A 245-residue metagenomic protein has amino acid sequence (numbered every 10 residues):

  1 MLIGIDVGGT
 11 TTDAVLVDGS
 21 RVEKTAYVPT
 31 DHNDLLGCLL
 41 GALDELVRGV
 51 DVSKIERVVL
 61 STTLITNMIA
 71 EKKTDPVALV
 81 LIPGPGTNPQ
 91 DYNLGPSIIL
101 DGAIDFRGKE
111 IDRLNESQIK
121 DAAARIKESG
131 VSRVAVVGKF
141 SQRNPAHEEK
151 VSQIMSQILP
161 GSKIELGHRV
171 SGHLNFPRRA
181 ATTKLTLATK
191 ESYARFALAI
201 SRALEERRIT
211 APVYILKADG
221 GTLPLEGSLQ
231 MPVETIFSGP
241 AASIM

Functional and structural regions predicted by a protein language model:
M1-M245: N-terminally biased helix-coil "hinge/interface" segments that flank
